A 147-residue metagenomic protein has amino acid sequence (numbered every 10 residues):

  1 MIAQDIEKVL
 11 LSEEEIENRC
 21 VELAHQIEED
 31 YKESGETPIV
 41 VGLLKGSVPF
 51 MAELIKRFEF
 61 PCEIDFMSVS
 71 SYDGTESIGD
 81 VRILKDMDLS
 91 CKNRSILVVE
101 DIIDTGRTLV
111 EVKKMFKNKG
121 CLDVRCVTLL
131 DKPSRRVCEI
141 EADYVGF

Functional and structural regions predicted by a protein language model:
M1-F147: PRPP-associated nucleotide enzymes
